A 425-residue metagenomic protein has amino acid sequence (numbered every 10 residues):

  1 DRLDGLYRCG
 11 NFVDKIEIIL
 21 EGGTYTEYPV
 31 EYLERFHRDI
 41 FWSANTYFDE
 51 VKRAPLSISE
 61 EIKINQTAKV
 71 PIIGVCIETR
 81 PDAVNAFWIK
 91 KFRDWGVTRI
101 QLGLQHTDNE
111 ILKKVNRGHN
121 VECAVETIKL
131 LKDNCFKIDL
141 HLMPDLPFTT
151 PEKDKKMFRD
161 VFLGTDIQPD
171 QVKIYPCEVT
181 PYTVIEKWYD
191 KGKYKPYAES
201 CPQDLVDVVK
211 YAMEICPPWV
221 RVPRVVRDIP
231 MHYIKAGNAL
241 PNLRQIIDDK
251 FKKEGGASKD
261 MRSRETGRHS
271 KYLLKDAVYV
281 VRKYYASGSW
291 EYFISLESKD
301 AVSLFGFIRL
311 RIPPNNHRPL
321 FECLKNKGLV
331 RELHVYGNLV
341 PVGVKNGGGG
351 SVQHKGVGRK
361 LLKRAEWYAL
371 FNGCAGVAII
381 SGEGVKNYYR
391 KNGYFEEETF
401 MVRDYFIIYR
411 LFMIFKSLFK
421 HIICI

Functional and structural regions predicted by a protein language model:
I18, G22-D139, M143-Q203, D207 (+1 more regions): Conserved non-cysteine loop/helix-boundary elements of the Radical SAM core domain that shape
E31-R38, T150-P169, P230-D248, Y389-F400: Short, electropositive alpha-helical surface patch
V184-E186, K195-W219, V225-D249: Polar, glycine-rich mid-to-C-terminal structural blocks that act as macromolecule-binding/assembly scaffolds
R221-G328, L333-Y336, V340-V342, N372: Non-catalytic substrate-recognition and accessory regions of acyl/acetyltransferase enzymes
N346-Y368: Conserved acetyl-CoA-binding loop-helix of GNAT-fold acetyltransferases
W367-S381: Conserved GNAT acetyl-CoA-binding A-motif
I380-N387, K391-L411: Active-site/acyl-donor-binding loops of N-acyltransferases
R410-I425: Terminal signal-anchor or tail-anchor transmembrane helices that tether membrane-associated enzymes to cellular
